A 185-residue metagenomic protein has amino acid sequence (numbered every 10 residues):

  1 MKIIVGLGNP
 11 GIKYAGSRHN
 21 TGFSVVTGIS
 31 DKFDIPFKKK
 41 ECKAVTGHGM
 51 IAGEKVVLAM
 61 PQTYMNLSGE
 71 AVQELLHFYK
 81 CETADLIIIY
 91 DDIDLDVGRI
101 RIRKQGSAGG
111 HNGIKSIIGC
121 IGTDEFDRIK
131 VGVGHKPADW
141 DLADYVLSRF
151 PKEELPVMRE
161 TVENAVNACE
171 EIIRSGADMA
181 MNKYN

Functional and structural regions predicted by a protein language model:
K2-Q105, K115, G119-I129, K136-D141 (+2 more regions): Nucleotide and nucleotide-moiety/phosphate-recognizing core
G110-G113: Hydrophobic alpha-helical segments within soluble ligand-binding/sensing domains
